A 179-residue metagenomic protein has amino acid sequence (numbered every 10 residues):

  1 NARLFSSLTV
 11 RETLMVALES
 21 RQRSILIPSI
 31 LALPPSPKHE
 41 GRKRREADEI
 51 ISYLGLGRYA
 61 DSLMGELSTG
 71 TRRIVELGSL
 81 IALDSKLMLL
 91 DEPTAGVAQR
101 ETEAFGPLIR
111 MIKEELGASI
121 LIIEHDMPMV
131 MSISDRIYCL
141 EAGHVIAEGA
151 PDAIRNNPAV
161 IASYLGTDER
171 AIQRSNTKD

Functional and structural regions predicted by a protein language model:
N1-D179: Glycine-rich phosphate-binding loops of nucleotide-dependent enzymes
